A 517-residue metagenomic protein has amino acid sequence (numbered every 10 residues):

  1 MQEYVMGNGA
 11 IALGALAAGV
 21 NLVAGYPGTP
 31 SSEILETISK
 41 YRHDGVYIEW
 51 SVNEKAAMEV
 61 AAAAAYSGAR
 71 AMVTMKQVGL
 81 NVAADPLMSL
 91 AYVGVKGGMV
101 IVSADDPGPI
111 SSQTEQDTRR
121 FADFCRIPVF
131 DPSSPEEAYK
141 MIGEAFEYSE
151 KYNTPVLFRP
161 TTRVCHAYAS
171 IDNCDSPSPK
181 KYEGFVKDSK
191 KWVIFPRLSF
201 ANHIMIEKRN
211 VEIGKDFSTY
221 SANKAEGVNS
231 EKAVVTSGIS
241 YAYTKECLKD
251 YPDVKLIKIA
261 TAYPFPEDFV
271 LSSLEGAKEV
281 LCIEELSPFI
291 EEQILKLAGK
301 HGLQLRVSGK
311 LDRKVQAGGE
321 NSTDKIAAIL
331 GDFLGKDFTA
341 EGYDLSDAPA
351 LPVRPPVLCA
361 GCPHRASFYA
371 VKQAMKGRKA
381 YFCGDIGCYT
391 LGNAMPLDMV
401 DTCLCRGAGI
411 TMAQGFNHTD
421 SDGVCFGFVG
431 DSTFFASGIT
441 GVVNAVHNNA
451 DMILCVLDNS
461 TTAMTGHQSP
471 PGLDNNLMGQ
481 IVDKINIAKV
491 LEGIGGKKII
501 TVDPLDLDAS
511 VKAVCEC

Functional and structural regions predicted by a protein language model:
M1-N8, A12, P132-L358, P363-H364 (+2 more regions): Flexible, low-complexity linker and terminal segments
M1-P135, R163, A225-V228, D253 (+1 more regions): Thiamine diphosphate
I34-T37, V60-A62, A83-L87, P109-Q116 (+14 more regions): Short acidic, glycine/serine/threonine-rich loops at helix termini
H43-V52, V93-A104, Y182-K187, H447-S460 (+2 more regions): A glycine-rich helix N-cap at a beta->alpha junction
T74-M75, V100-A104, L157-T161, V235-T236 (+3 more regions): Short beta-strand segments
D106-P155, T161, R197, L345-S346 (+3 more regions): Conserved thiamine diphosphate
N393-C517: Thiamine diphosphate
